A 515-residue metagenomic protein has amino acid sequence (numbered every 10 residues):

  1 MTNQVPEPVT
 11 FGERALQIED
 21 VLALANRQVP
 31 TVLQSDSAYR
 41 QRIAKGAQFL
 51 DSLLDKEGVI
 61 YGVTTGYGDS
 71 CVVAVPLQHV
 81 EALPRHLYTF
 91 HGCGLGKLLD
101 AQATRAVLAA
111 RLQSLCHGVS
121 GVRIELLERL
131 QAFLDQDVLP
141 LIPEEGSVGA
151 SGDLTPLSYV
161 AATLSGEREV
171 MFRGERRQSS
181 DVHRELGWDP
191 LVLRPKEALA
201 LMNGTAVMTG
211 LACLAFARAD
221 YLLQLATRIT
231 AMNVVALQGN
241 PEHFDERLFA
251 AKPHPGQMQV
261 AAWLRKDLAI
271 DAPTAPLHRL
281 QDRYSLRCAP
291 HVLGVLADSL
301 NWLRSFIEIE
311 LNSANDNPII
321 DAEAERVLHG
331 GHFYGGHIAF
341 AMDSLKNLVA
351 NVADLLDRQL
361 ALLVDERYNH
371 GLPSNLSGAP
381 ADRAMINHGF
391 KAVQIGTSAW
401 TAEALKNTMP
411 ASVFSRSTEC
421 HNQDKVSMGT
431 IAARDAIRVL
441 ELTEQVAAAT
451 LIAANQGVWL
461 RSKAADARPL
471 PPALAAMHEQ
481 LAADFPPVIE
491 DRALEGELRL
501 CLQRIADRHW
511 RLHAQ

Functional and structural regions predicted by a protein language model:
T2-E57, L87-P143, V234: Glycine-rich, flexible loop motifs
T2-V29, L33-A38, R42, G46-L54 (+2 more regions): C-terminal auxiliary extensions adjacent to catalytic cores
A38-Q41, K45, G62, Q78 (+7 more regions): Generic alpha-helix structural propensity
Y61-L83, F90-L115, P143-S165, S180 (+1 more regions): FAD-binding core of FAD-dependent oxidoreductases, characterized by glycine-rich FAD pyrophosphate-binding loops
R85-T89, L134, R168-E169, L225-T227: Glycine-rich loops and low-complexity Gly/Arg-rich segments that provide flexible linkers or classic glycine-based
V119, V148-A150, M385: Conserved, non-catalytic sequence blocks in retroelement Pol enzymes and Pol-derived host proteins
E128-D135, T155-S158, A162, Q224: A broadly conserved amphipathic alpha-helix scaffold signal in soluble, globular proteins
I142-S147, E323-V327: Cysteine-centered functional microenvironments
